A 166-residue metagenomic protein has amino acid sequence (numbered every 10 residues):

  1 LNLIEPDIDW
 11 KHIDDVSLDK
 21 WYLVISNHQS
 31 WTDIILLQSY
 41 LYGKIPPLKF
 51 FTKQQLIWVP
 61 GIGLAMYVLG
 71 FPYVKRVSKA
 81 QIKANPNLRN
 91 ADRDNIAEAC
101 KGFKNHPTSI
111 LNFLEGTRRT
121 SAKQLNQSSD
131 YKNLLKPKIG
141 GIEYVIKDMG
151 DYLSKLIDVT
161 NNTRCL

Functional and structural regions predicted by a protein language model:
N2-C165: Soluble catalytic domains of membrane acyltransferases
